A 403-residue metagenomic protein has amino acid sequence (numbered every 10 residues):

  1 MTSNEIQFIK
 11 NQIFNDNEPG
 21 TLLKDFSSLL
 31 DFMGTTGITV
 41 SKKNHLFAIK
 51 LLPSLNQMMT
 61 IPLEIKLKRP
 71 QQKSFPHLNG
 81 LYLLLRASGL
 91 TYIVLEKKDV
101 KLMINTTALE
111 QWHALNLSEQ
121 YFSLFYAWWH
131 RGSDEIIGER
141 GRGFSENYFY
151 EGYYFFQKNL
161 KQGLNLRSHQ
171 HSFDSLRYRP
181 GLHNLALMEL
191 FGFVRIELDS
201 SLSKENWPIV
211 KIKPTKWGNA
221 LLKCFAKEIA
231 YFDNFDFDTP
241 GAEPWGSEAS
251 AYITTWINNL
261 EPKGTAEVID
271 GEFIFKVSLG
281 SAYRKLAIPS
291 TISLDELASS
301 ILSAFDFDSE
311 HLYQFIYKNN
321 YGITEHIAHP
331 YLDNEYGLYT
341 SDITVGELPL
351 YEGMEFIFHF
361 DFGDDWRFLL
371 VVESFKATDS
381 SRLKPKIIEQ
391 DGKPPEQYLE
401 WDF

Functional and structural regions predicted by a protein language model:
M1-G80, E96, T107-W112: Short, amphipathic alpha-helical interface elements at domain boundaries that mediate macromolecular binding
T2-E18, R179-I196, S201-F403: Short linear regulatory motifs enriched in tryptophan with gly/pro/ser
L23, S27-L30, E146-Q157, L185: Hydrophobic residues on short alpha-helical segments
G37-R69, G141-L176: Short acidic, hydrophobic short linear motifs in intrinsically disordered regions
K42, L78, A87-K101, E310 (+1 more regions): Short, solvent-exposed secondary-structure capping/transition elements
I49-P53, Y92, G163-S168, Y178 (+3 more regions): Extended intrinsically disordered, low-complexity coil regions enriched in Ser, Thr, Gly, Ala and often Pro
Q71-A87, F173-R195: Short amphipathic alpha-helical interaction segments
L81, Y92-G143, R195-P244: Accessory beta->alpha helical hairpin/"wing" motif in late/C-terminal subdomains of nucleic-acid enzymes
